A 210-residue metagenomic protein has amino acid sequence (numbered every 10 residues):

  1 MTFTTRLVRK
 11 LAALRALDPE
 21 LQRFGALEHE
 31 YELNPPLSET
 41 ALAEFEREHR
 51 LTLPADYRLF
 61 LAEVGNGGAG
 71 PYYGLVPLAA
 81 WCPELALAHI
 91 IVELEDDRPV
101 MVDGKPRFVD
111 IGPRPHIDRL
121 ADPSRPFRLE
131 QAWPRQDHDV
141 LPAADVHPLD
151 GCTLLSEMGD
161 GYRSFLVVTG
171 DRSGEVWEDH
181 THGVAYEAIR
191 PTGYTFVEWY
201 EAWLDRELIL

Functional and structural regions predicted by a protein language model:
M1-E157: A surface-exposed partner-binding patch
G68, I90, V167-G170, D179-T181 (+1 more regions): Surface-exposed beta-strand edges and their flanking turn/coil or helix-capping segments
H147, M158, A188-T192: Short amphipathic alpha-helical interaction segments
T153-L154, Y162-V184: Low-complexity, glycine/alanine/valine/leucine- and proline-rich hydrophobic stretches
H180, V184-L210: Long, compositionally biased interface segments
